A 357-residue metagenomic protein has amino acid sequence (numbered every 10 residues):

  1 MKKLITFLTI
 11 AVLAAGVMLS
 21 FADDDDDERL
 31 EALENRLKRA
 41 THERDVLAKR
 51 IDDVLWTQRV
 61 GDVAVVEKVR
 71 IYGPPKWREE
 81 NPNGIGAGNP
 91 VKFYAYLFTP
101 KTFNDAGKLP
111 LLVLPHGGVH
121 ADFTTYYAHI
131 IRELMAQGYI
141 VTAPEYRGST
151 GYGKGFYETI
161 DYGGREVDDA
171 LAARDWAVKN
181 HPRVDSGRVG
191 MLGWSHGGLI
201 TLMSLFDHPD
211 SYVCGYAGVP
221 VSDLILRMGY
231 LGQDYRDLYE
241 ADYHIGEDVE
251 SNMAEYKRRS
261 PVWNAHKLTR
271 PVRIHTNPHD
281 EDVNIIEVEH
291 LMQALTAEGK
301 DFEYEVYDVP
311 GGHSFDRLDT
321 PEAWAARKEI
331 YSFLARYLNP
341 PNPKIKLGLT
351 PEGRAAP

Functional and structural regions predicted by a protein language model:
M1-L4: Positively charged n-region of N-terminal signal peptides that target proteins for export
T9-G16: Bacterial N-terminal signal peptides
G16-K68, E352-P357: N-terminal targeting or regulatory segments adjacent to alpha/beta-hydrolase or S9 domains
L47-A106: N-terminal cap/lid segment of alpha/beta-hydrolase-fold proteins
G73-N81, Y146-P357: Active-site-proximal cap/loop segments of hydrolase catalytic domains
A106-G117: Short beta-strand element of the alpha/beta-hydrolase
A121-F123: Conserved HGGG/HGGXW glycine-rich cap/lid loop of the alpha/beta-hydrolase fold
T125-P144: Short amphipathic alpha-helix adjacent to the substrate-entry channel of hydrolases
